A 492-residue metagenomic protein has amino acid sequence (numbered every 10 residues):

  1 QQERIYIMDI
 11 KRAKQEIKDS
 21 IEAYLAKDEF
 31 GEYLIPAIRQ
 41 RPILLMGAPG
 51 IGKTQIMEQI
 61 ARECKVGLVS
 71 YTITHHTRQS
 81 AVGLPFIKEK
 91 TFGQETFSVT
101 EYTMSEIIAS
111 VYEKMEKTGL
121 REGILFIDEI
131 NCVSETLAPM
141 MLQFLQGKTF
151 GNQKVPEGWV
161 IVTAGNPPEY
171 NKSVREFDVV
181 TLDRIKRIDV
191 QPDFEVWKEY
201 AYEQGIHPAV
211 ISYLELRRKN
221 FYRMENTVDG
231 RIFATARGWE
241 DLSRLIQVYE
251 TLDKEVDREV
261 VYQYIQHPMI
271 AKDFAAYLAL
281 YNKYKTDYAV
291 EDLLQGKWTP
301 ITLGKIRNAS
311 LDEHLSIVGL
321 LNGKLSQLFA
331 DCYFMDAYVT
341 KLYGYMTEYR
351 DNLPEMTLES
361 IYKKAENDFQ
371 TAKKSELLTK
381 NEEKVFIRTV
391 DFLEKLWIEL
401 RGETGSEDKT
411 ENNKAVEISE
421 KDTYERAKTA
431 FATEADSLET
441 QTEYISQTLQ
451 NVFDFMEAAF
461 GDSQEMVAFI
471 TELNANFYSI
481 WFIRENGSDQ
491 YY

Functional and structural regions predicted by a protein language model:
Q2: Cationic, low-complexity basic patches in intrinsically disordered or flexible, solvent-exposed regions
Y6-K219: AAA+ P-loop NTPase catalytic core and its hallmark functional loops
D9-E16, I43, D178, D193-V196 (+4 more regions): General structural signal for secondary-structure boundaries
Q15, D19, A23, R62 (+15 more regions): Charged/polar, solvent-exposed surface patches and flexible loops
E203-K363, N367: Alpha-helical lid/collar subdomain of P-loop NTPases
A309-Y492: Terminal-proximal interaction/regulatory segments of ATP-powered molecular machines
